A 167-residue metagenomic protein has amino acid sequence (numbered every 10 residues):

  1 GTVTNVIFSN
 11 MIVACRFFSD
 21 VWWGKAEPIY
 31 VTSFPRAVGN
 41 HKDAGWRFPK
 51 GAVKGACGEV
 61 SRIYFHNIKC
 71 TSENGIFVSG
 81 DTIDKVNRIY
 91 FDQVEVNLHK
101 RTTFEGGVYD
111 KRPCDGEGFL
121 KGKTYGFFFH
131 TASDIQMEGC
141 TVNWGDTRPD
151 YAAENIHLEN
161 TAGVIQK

Functional and structural regions predicted by a protein language model:
G1-K167: Extracellular/periplasmic carbohydrate-active domains that bind, remodel, or depolymerize complex polysaccharides
